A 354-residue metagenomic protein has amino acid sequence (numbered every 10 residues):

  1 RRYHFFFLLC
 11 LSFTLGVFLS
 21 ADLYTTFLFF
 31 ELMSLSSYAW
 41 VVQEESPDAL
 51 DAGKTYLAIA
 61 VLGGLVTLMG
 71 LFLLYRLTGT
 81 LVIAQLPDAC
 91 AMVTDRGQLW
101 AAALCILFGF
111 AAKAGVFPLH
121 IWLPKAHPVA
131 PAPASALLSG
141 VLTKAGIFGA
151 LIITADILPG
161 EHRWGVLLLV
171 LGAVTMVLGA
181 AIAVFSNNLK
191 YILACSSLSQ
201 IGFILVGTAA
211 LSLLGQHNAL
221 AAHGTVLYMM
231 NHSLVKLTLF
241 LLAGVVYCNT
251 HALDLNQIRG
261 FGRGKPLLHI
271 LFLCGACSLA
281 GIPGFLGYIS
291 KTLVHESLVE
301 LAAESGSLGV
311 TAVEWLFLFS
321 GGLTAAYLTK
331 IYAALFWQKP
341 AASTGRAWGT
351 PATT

Functional and structural regions predicted by a protein language model:
R1, F7-T26, S36-G349: Hydrophobic transmembrane alpha-helices and their helix-loop junctions in integral membrane proteins
E31: Short phosphate-coordinating micro-motif centered on Lys-Gly-acidic
P351-T354: Glycine- and aromatic-enriched alpha-helical transmembrane segments of multi-pass membrane proteins
